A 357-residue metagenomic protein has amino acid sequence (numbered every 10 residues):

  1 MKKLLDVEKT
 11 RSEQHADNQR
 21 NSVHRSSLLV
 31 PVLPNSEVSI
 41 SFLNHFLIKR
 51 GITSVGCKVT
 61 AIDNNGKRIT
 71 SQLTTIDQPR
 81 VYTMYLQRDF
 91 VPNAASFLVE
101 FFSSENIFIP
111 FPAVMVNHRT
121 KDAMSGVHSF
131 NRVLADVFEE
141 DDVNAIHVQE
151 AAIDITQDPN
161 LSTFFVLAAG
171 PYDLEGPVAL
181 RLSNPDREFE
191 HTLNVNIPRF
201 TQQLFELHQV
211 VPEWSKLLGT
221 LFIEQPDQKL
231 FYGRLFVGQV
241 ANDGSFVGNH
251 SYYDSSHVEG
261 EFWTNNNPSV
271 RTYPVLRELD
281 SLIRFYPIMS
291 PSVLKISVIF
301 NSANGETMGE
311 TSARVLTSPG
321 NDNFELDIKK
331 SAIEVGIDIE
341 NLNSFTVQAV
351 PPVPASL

Functional and structural regions predicted by a protein language model:
M1-L357: Gly/Pro-rich, tryptophan- and cysteine-flecked surface segments typical of secreted/extracellular proteins
